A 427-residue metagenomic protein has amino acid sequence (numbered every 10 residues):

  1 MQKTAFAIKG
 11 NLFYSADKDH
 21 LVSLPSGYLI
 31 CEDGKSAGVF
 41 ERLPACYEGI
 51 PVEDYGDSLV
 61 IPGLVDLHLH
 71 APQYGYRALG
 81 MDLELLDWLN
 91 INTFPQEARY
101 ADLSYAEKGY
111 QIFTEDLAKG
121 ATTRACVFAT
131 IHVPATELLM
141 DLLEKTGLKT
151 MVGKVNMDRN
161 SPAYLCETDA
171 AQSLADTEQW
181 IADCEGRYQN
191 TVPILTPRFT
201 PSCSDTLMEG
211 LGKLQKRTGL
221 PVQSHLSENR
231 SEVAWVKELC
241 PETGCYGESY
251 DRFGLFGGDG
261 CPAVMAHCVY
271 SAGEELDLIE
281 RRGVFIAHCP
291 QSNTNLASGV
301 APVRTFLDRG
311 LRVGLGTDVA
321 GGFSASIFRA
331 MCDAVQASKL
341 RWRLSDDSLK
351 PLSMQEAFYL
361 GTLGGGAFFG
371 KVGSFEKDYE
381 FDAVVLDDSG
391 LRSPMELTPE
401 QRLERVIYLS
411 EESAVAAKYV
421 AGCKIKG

Functional and structural regions predicted by a protein language model:
M1-Y47, L59: N-terminal metal-binding scaffold of metallo-dependent hydrolase/deaminase domains
Q2-G10, C46-W88, Q111, A118-K119: Replace "His-x-His-based motif
N11, L29, G34, D57 (+14 more regions): Divalent metal-coordination and catalytic microenvironments
D17, E380-G427: C-terminal cap of metal-dependent C-N hydrolases
G75-K108, K154, R159-A171, N229-G260 (+1 more regions): Active-site gating loops and adjacent loop-to-helix segments of metal-dependent hydrolytic enzymes
R77-L148, S173-R187: Alpha-helical scaffold segments that flank or form the walls of functional sites
L138-V269: Metal-coordinating catalytic core of metallo-dependent amide/deamination hydrolases
R252-G258, R304-R392: His/Asp/Glu-enriched, well-ordered alpha-helical/loop segment that forms or immediately abuts the divalent-metal
